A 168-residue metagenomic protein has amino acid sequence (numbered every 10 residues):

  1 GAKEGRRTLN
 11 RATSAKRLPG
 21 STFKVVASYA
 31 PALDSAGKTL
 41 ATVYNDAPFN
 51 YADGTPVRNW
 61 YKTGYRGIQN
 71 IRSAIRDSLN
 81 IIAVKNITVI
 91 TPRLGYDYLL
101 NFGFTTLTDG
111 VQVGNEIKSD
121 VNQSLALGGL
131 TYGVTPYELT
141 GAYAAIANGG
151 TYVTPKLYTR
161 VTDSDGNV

Functional and structural regions predicted by a protein language model:
G1-R6, R160: A short, well-structured edge-of-sheet supersecondary motif
G5-A15, N80, V121-L127: Glycine- and acidic
S14-V25, L127-V134: Gly/Ser-rich catalytic serine loop of serine hydrolases
L18-Y44, A74, A142-I146: Active-site SXXK
A32-G37, T91, L100, T131 (+1 more regions): Hydrophobic/aromatic-lined pockets within catalytic cores
K38-G95, N122, Y152, S164-V168: Conserved catalytic neighborhood of penicillin-recognizing serine enzymes
I90-D109: Short, charged, amphipathic alpha-helices and their helix-cap/turn boundaries
T106-G166: Active-site-proximal helix/loop microenvironment of the serine DD-peptidase/beta-lactamase transpeptidase fold
